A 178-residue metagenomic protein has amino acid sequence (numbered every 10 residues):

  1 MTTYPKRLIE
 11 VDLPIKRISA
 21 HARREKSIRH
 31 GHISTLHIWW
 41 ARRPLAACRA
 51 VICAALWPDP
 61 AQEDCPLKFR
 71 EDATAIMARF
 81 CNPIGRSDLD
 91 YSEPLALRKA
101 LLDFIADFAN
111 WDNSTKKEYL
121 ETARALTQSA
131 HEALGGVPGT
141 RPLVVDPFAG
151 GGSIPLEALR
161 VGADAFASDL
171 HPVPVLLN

Functional and structural regions predicted by a protein language model:
T2-V137: S-adenosyl-L-methionine
N110-N178: Conserved S-adenosyl-L-methionine
